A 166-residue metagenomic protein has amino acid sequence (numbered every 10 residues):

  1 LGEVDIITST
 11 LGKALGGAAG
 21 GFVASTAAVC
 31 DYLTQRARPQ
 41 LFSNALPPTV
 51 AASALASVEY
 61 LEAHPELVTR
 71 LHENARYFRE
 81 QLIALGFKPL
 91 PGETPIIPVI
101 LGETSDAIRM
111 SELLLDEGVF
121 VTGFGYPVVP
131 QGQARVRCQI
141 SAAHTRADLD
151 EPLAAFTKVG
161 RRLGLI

Functional and structural regions predicted by a protein language model:
L1-Y32: Active-site PLP attachment segment
G12, F22, F87-P89, P127-P130: Replace "in large, NTP-powered and nucleic-acid-processing enzymes" with "in large, NTP-powered factors and other
A24, P98-G102, Q139-S141: Short hydrophobic/aromatic beta-strand micro-patches that form the beta-sheet surface supporting nucleotide- or nucleic
A27, P47, Y126-V128: Short, ordered loop/turn segments at secondary-structure junctions
A37-L46: A short glycine-threonine-serine/GTX helix/turn-capping micro-motif
P48, L55-F120: Conserved PLP-dependent catalytic core of the aminotransferase class-I/II
D116-F120, V128-I166: PLP-dependent enzyme catalytic core of the Aspartate aminotransferase-like
